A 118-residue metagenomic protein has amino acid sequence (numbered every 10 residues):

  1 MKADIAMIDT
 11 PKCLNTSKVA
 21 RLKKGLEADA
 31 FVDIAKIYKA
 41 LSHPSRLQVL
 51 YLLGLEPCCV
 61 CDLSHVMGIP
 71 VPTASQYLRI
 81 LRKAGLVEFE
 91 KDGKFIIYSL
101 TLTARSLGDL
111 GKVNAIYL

Functional and structural regions predicted by a protein language model:
M1-L41: N-terminal leader segment of winged-helix/HTH proteins
A30, I34, I97-L118: Conserved segment of winged-helix/HTH DNA-binding domains
P44-L47, L55-C61: Short capping segments at the starts of secondary-structure elements
L63-H65: A short acidic, leucine-rich amphipathic alpha-helix
P70-T73: Helix-turn-helix DNA-binding motif, specifically the short coil turn and the N-cap/start of the second
Y77: Residues within the DNA-recognition helix of helix-turn-helix
R82-G93, S99: Beta-hairpin "wing" of winged helix-turn-helix
